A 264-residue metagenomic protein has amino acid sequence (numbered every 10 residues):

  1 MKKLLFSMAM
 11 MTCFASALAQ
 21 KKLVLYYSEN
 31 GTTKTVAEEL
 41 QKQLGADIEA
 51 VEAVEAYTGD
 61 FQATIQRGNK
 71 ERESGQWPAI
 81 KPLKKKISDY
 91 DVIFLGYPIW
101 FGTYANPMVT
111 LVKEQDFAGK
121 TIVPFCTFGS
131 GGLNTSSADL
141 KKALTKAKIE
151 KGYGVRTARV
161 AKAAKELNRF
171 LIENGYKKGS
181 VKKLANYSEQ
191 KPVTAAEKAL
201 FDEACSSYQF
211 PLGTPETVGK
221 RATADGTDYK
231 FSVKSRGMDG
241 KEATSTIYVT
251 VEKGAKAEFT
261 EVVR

Functional and structural regions predicted by a protein language model:
M1-Q20: Bacterial Sec-dependent N-terminal signal peptides
Q20-L95, G102-Y104, V109, K113 (+4 more regions): N-terminal beta1-alpha1-beta2 submodule of the flavodoxin-like/Rossmannoid cofactor-binding fold
K34, E38, A105, L133-A138 (+1 more regions): Short, surface-exposed alpha-helical segments at coil->helix boundaries
A56-Q62, N134, R159-K162, G226: Short, charged, surface-exposed secondary-structure boundary motifs
V123-A161: Short, glycine-/small-residue-rich phosphate/pyrophosphate-handling segment
G152-Y187: Glycine-rich phosphate/pyrophosphate-binding loop and the adjoining helix
E173-R264: N- and C-terminal low-complexity/disordered segments
